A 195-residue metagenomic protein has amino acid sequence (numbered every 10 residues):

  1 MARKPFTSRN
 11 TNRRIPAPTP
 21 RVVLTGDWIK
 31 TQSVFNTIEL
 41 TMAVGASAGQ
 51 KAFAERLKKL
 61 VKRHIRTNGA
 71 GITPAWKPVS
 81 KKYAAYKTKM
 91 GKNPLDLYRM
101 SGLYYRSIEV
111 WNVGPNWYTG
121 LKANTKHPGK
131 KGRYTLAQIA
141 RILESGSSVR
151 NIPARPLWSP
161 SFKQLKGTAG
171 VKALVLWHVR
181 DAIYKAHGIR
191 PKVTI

Functional and structural regions predicted by a protein language model:
M1-I195: Short, Lys/Arg-rich flexible segments
